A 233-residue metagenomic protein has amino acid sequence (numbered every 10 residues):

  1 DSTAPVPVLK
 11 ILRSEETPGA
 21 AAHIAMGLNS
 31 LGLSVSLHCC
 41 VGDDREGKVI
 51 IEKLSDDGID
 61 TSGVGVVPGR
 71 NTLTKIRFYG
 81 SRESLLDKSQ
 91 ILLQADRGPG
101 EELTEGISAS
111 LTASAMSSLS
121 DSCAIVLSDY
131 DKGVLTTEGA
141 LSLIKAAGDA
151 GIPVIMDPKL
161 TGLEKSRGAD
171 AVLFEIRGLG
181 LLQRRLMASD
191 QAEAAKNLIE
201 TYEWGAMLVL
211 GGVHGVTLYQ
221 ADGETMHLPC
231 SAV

Functional and structural regions predicted by a protein language model:
D1-L9, L85-E101, C123, F174-L181: Gly-rich Lys/Arg/Thr-decorated short loops/hinges at beta-loop-alpha junctions or inter-strand turns that position
D1-S36, L228-V233: Glycine-rich phosphate/adenosyl-contacting loop at the front of the ribokinase-like
V41-D57: A glycine-rich beta-to-alpha transition motif near the start of alpha/beta enzyme domains, typified by
K53-G69: A glycine-rich helix N-cap at a beta->alpha junction
V66-R70, K75-S118: Conserved phosphate-binding/catalytic loop of the ribokinase/pfkB sugar-kinase fold
L119-V134: Short acidic, glycine-rich surface-loop motifs adjacent to enzyme active sites
K132-M226: Conserved phosphate/ATP/ADP-binding segment of small-molecule kinases
